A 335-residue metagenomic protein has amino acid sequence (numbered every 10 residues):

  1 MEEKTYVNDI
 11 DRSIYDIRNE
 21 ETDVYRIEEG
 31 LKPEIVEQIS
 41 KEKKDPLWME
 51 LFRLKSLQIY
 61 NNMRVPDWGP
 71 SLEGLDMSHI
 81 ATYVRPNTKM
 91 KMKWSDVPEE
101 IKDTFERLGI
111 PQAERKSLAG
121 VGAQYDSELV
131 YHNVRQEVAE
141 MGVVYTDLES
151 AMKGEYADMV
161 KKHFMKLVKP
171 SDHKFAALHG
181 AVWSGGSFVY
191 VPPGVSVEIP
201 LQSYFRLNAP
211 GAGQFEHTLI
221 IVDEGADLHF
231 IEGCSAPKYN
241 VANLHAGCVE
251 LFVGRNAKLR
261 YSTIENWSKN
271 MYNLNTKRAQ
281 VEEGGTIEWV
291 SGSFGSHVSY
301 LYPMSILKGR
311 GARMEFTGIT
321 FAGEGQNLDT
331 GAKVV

Functional and structural regions predicted by a protein language model:
E2-Y6, I10, R26-D172, A176-A177: N-terminal amphipathic, basic helical "cap/leader" segment at the start of enzyme domains
I14-Y15: Extended intrinsically disordered or low-complexity segments
N19-D23: A ubiquitous short alpha-helical element
K55, N133, E137, M141-V335: Conserved beta-strand/loop scaffold segments within soluble protein domains that form the structured core and edges
